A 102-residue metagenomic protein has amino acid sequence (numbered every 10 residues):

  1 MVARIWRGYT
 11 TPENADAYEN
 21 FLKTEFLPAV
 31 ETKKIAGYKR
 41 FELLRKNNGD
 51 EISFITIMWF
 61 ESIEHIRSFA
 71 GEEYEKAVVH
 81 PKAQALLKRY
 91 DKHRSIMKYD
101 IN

Functional and structural regions predicted by a protein language model:
M1-V2, N102: Absolute protein N-terminus
A3-Y9, E42-E73: Short, well-ordered beta-strand segments in beta-rich or mixed alpha/beta enzyme and ligand-binding folds
T10-E13, D100: A periodicity- and composition-biased signal for non-globular, repetitive helical segments
N14-R40, Y74, V78-A83: Short amphipathic alpha-helical segments
A17-N20, E25, R40, W59 (+3 more regions): Intrinsic disorder/low-structure terminal segments
K39-I55, V78-N102: Glycine-rich beta-strand-turn "strand-cap" elements at beta-sheet edges
